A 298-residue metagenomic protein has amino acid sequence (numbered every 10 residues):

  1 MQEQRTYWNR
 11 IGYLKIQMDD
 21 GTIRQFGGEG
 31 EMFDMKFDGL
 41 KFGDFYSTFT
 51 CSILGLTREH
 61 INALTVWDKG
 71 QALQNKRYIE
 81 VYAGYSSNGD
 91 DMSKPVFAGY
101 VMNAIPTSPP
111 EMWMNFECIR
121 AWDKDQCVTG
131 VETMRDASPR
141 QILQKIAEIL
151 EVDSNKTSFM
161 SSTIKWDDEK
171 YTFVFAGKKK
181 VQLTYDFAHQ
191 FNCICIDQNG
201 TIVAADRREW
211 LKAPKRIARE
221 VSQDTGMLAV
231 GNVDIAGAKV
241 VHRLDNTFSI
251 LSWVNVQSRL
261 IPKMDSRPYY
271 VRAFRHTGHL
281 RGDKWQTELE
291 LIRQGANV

Functional and structural regions predicted by a protein language model:
M1-F116, L280-K284: Assembly/oligomerization scaffold segments
Q2, S108-D125, S154-G231: Short beta-strand-centered interaction patches in the first periplasmic/extracellular domains of large envelope
F37, F42-Q74, A205-V298: An acidic/polar, Gly/Ser/Thr-rich interaction patch typically located in mid-to-C-terminal regions of proteins
F49-C51, G130-K156, V174-Q198, L251-W253: Amphipathic, non-transmembrane alpha-helical segments in extracytoplasmic/periplasmic proteins
F97, G200, R267-Y270: Residues that flank catalytic or metal-binding motifs in active/ligand-binding sites
D125-V128, R275: Short small-residue beta-strand/loop micro-motif enriched in glycine and branched aliphatics
